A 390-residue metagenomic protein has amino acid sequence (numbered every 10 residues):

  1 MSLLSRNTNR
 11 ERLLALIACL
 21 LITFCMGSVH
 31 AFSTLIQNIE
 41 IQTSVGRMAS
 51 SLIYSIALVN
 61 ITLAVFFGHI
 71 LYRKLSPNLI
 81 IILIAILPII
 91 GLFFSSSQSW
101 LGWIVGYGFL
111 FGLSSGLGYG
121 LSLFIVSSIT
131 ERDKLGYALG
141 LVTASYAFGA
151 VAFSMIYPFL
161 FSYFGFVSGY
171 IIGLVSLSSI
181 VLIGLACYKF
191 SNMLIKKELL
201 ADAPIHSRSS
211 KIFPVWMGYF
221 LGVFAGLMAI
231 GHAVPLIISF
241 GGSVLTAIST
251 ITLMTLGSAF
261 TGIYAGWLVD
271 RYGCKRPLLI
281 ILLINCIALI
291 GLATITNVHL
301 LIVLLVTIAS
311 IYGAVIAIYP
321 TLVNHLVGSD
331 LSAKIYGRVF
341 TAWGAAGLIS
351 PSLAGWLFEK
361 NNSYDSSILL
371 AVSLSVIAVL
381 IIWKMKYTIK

Functional and structural regions predicted by a protein language model:
N9-A31, R208-M228, V306: Pair of pore-lining "gating" transmembrane helices in MFS-fold secondary transporters
F32-I36, S210-A265: Extracytoplasmic gate region of multi-pass secondary transporters
A64-S76, G262-G273, F358-E359: Helix-to-loop junctions at the C-terminal end of transmembrane segments in multipass secondary transporters
G102-L117, F220, L300-A314: Hydrophobic core of transmembrane alpha-helices in multi-pass small-molecule transporters, especially MFS/SLC-type
L117-T130, A314-V327: Intracellular juxtamembrane helix-capping segments at the cytosolic ends of symmetry-related transmembrane helices
V142-N192: Helix-loop-helix hairpin linking two adjacent transmembrane segments in secondary transporters
M254-S258, V269-L322: C-terminal transmembrane helical hairpin of 12-TM major facilitator-type secondary transporters
S329-N361: A late C-terminal transmembrane helix in Major Facilitator Superfamily
